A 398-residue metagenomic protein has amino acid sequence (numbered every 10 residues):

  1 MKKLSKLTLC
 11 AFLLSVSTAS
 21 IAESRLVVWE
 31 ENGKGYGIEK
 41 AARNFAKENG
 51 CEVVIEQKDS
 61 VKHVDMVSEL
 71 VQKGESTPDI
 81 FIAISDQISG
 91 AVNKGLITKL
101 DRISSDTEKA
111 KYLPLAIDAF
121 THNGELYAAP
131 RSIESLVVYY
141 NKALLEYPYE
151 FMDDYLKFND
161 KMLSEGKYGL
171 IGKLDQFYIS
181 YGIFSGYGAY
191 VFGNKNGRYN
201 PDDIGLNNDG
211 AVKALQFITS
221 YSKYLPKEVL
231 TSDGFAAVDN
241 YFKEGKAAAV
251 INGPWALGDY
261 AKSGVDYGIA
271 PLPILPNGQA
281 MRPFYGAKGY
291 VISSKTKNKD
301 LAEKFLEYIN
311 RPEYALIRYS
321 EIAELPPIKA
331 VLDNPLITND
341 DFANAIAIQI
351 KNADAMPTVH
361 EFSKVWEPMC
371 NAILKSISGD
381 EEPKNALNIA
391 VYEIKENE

Functional and structural regions predicted by a protein language model:
E31, A41, Q216-N298: Extracytoplasmic/periplasmic substrate-binding proteins
G37, D239, W255-G258, L272 (+2 more regions): Mature extracytoplasmic/periplasmic domains
N44-Y112, T121, Y127, A143-E146 (+4 more regions): Extracytoplasmic "Venus flytrap"/periplasmic binding protein-like
E56-Q57, T121-H122, F284, Y290 (+2 more regions): C-terminal capping/gating helix-and-loop segments adjacent to ligand/active sites or protein-protein/ligand interfaces
E69, S76-D79, E108-K142, G169 (+2 more regions): A structural signal for short loop-to-beta-strand junctions that line the ligand-binding cleft of periplasmic/secreted
S85-V137, Y147, D153-N159, G268-A270 (+2 more regions): Hinge/lid segment of periplasmic solute-binding proteins
Y127-R131, L136, L156-I204, A247: Extracytoplasmic/periplasmic solute-binding protein
N159, N200-T231: Glycine-centered hinge/linker elements that transmit conformational signals in sensory and ligand-binding systems
